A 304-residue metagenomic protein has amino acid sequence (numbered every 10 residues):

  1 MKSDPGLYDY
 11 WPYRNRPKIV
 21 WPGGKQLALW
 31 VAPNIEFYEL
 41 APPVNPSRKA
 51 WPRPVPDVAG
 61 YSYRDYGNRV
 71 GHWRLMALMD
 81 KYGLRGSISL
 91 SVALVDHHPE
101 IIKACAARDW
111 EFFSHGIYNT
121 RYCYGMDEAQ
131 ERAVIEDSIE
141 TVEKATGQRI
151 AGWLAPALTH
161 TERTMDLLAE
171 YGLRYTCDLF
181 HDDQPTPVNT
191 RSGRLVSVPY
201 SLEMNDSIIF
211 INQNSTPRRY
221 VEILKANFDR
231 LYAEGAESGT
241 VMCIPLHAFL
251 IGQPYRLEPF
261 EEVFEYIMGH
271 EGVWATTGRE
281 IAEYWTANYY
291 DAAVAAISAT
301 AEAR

Functional and structural regions predicted by a protein language model:
M1-G152, A157-V196, V221-I244, L250-R304: Catalytic alpha-helical scaffold of carbohydrate-active enzymes acting on polysaccharides/glycoconjugates
T190-I208: A structural motif
L202, D206-I223: Binuclear metal-dependent hydrolase catalytic cores centered on His/Asp/Glu-rich metal-binding motifs
